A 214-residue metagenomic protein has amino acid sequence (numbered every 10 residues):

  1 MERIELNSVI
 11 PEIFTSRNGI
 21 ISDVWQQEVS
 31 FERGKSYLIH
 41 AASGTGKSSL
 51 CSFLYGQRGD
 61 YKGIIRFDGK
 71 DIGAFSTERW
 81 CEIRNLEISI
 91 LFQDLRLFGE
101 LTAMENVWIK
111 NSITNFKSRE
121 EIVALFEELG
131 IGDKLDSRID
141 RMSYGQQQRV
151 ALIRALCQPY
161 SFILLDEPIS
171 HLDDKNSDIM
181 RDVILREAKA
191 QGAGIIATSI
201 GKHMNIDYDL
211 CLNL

Functional and structural regions predicted by a protein language model:
Y55: Helix-to-loop junction immediately C-terminal to a conserved catalytic motif
G63-I72: Conserved ABC transporter NBD signature motif
I72-S89: ABC ATPase NBD coupling module
D94, E100-I113: Q-loop/switch helix immediately C-terminal to the Walker
R119-K134: Conserved ABC ATPase "signature" region
R138-Q146: Conserved ABC ATPase signature
I163-E167: Catalytic Walker B motif of ABC-type/P-loop ATPase nucleotide-binding domains
